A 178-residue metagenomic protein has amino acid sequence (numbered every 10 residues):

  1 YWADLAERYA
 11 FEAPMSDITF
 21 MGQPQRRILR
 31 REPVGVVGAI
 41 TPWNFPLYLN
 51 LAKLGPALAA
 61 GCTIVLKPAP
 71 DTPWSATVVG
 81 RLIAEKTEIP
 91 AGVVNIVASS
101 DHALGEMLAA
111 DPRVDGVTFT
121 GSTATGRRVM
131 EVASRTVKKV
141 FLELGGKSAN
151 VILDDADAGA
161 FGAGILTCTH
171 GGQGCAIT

Functional and structural regions predicted by a protein language model:
Y1-L54, I89-P90, V94, S100: N-terminal Rossmann NAD(P)-binding subdomain characteristic of aldehyde/semialdehyde dehydrogenases
R26-R27, N95-D115: A structured beta-alpha segment of the ubiquitous adenosine-cofactor-binding alpha/beta core
R31, Y48-L51, P73, T123-R127 (+1 more regions): Glycine-rich phosphate-binding loop at the start of an alpha helix
V34-V37, N44, S100-M107, G121-R128 (+1 more regions): Beta-loop-alpha module in the N-terminal Rossmann-like domain of NAD(P)-dependent dehydrogenases, especially those
I40, V65-A69, V97-A98, F119 (+1 more regions): Active-site-adjacent beta-strand anchor residues
L49-G105: PLP-dependent aminotransferase-like
E85, A110, G116, T123-T178: ALDH superfamily catalytic-core signature
